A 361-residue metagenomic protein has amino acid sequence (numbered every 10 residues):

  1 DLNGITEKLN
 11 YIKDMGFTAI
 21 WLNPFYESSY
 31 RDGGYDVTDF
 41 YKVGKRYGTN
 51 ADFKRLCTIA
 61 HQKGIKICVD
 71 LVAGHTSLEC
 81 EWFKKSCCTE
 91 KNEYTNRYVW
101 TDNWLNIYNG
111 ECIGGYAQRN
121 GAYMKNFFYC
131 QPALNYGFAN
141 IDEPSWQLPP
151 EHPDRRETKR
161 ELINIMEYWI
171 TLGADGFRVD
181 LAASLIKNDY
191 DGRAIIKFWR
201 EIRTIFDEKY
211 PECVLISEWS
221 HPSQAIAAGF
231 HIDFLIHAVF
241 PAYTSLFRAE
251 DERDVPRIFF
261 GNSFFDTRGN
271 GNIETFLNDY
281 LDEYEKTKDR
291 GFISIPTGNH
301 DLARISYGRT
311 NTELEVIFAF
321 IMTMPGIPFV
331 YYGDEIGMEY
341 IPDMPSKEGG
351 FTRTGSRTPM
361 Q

Functional and structural regions predicted by a protein language model:
D1-R160, T171, A182-G229, A238 (+1 more regions): Acidic/aromatic-lined carbohydrate-recognition and catalytic surfaces of CAZymes acting on diverse glycans
T6-L9, M166, F318: Short hydrophobic/charged patches on amphipathic alpha-helices used for structural packing and interfaces
D14, T171-G173, T287, T323-M324: Alpha-helix termination/capping residues and helix-transition junctions
L22, D70-L71, V179, Y331-Y332 (+1 more regions): Residue-level detector of family-conserved "landmark" positions at structurally sensitive sites
I65, G121-Y123, D175, S294-P296 (+1 more regions): Residue-level marker of motif borders
L78-G110, W199, R203-P359: Conserved alpha/beta catalytic core and glycan-binding cleft of carbohydrate-active enzymes
D154-I165, W169, N270-L281: A Trp-anchored, charged/polar loop motif used as the substrate-binding/catalytic surface of acyl/ester-handling
I163-N188, R290, S294-L302: Active-site groove signature of glycoside hydrolases
